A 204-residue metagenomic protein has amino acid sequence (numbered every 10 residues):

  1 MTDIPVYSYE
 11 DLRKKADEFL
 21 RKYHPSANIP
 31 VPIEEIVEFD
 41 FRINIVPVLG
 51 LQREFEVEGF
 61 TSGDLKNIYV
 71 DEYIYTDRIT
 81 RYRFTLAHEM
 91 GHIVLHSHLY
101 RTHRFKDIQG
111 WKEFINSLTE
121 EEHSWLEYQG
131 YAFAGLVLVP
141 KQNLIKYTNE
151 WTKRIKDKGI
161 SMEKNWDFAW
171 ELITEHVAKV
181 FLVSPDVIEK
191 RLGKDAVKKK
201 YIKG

Functional and structural regions predicted by a protein language model:
M1-G204: Active-site hotspot residues in diverse enzymes, especially metal/ion-binding acidic/histidine motifs
